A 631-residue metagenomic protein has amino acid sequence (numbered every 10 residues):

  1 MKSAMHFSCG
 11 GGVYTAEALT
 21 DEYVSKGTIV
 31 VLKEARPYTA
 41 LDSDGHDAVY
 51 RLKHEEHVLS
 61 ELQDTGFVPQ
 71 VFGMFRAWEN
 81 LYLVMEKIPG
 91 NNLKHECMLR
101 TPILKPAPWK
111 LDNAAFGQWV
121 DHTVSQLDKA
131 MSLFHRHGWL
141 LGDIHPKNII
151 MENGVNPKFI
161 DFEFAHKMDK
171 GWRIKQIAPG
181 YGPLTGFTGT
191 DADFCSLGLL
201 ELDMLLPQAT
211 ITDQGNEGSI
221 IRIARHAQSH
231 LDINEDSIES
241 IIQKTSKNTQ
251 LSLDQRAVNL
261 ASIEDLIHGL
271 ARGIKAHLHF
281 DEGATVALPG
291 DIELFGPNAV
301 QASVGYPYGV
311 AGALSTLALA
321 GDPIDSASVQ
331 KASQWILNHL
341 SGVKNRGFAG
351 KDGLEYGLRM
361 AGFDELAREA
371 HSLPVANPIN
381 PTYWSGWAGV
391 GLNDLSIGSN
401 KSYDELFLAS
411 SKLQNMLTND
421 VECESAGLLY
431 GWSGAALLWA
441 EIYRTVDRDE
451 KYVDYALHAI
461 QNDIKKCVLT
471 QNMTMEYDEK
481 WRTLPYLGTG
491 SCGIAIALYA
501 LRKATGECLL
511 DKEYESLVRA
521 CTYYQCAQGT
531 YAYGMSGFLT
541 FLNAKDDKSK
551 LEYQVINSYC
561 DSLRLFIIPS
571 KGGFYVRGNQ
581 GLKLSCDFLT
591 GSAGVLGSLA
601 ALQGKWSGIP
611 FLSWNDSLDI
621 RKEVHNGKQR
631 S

Functional and structural regions predicted by a protein language model:
S3, C9-V58: ATP-binding glycine-rich loop module of kinase domains
H57-F67: Structural motif at the C-terminus of the N-lobe alphaC helix and the adjacent alphaC-beta4 loop of the Hanks-type
Q70-L81: Short beta-strand micro-motifs within the conserved protein kinase catalytic domain, predominantly in the N-lobe
M131-E152: Catalytic-loop of the protein kinase fold
N148-F162: Conserved protein kinase catalytic/activation segment
E163-H226: C-lobe/activation-segment region of protein kinase-like
L199-V286: Helical subdomain adjoining the active site within ATP-dependent kinase catalytic cores
Q250-G290, T445, A500, A504-C508 (+3 more regions): Terminal, non-catalytic domain-edge segments
